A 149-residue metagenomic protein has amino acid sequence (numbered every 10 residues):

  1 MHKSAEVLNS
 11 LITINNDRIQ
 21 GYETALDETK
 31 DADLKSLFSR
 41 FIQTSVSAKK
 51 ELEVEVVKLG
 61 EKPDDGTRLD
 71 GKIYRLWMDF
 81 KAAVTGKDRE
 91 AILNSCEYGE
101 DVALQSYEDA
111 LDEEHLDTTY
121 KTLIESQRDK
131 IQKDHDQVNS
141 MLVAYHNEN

Functional and structural regions predicted by a protein language model:
H2-T29, A91-H115: Alpha-helical bundle segments that constitute or directly flank the non-heme di-iron/ferroxidase center
N9, K35-Q43, T67, N94-E97 (+1 more regions): Short, charged, amphipathic alpha-helical segments
R18, A48, E55, L76 (+4 more regions): Amphipathic alpha-helices that form helix-helix packing interfaces
L26-T29, V56-L59, V84-K87, L111-E114 (+1 more regions): Secondary-structure edge/capping motif, primarily at the C-terminal ends of alpha-helices and the immediately following
S36-G71, V138-Y145: Conserved alpha-helical segments that form or flank metal/cofactor-binding pockets of metalloenzymes
V54-L104: Carboxylate-rich helix-loop segments that flank metal/cofactor sites and access channels in metalloenzymes
I92, C96-N149: Preference for long, well-ordered alpha-helical segments
